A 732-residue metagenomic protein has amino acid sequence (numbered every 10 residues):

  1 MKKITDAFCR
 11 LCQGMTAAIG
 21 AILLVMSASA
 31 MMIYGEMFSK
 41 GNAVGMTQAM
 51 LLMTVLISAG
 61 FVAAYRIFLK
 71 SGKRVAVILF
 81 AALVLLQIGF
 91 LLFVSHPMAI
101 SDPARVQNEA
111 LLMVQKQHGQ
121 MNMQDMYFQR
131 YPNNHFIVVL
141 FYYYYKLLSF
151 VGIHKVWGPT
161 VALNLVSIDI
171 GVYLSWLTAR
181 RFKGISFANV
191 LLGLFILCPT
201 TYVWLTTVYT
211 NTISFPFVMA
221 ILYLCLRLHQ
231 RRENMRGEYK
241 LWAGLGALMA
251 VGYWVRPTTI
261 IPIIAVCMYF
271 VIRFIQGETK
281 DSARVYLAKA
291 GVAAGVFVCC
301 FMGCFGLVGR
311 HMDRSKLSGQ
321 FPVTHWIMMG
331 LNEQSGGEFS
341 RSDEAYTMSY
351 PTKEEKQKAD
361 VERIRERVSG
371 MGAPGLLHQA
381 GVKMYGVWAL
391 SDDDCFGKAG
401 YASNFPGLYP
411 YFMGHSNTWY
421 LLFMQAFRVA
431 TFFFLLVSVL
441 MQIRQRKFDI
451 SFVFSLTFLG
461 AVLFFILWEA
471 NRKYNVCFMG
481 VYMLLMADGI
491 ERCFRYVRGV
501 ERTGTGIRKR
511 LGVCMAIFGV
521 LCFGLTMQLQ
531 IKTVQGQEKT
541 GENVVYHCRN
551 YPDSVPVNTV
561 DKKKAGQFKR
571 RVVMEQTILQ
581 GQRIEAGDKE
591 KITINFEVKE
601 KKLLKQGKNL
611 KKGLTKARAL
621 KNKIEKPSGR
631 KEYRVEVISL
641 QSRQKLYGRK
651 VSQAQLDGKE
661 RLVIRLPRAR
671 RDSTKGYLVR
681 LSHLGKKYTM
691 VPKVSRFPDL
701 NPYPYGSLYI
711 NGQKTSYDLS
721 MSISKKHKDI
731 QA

Functional and structural regions predicted by a protein language model:
M1-F90, R284-F297: Start-transfer (signal-anchor) and selected internal transmembrane alpha helices of multi-pass inner/ER membrane
S27, S39-M53, K155, P159 (+1 more regions): Membrane-interface anchor segments at the N-terminal boundary of transmembrane helices in multi-pass membrane enzymes
R74-V75, S175-L197, R236, I450-F452: Transmembrane-helix signature of polytopic, membrane-embedded enzymes that assemble or transfer cell-envelope glycans
L83-L85, N164, V190-P199, M249 (+1 more regions): Short helix- or helix-capping micro-motifs that position conserved polar/aromatic residues at function-defining sites
E109-L111, M126-I153, L165: Short hydrophobic/aromatic helix or loop-helix immediately within or flanking a transmembrane segment in polytopic
G119-M121, G309-Y401, V560-D561: Membrane-proximal stem/loop segments at transmembrane-domain junctions that anchor or position
A162-F182, A220, F433-L440: Transmembrane-helix motifs of polytopic, lipid-linked glycan transferases
V203-S214, V255-T258: Short acidic/glycine- and proline-prone juxtamembrane loop motifs at membrane-interface regions of multi-pass membrane
